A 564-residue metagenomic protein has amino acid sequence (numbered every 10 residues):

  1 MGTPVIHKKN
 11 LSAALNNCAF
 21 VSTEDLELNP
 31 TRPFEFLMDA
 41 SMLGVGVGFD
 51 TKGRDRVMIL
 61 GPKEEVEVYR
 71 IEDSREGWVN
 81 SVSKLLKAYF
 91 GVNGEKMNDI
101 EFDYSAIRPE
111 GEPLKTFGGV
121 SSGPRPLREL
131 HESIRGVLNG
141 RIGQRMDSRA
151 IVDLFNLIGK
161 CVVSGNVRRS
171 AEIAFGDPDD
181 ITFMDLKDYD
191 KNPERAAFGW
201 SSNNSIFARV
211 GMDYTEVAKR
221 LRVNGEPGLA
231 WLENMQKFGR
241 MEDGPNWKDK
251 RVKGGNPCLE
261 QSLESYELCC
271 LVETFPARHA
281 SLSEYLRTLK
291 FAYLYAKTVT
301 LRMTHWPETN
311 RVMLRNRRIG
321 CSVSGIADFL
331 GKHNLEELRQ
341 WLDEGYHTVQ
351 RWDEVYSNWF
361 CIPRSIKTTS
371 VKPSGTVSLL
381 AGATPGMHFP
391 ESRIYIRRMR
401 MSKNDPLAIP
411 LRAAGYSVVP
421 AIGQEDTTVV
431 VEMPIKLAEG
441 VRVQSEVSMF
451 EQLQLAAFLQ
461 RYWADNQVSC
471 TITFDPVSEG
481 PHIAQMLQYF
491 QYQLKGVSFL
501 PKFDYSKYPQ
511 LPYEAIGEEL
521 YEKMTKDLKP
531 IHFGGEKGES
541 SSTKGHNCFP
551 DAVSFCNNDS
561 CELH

Functional and structural regions predicted by a protein language model:
M1-H564: Extended catalytic cores of very large enzyme megasubunits
